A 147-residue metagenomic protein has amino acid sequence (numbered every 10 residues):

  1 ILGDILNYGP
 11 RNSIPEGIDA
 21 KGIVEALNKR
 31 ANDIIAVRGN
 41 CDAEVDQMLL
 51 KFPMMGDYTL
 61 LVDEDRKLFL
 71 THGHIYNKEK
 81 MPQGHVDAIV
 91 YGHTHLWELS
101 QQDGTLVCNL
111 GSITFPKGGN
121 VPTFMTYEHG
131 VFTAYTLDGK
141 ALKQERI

Functional and structural regions predicted by a protein language model:
I1-D63: Core catalytic region of metal-dependent phosphoesterases/phosphodiesterases, especially metallo-beta-lactamase-like
G3-D4, V37-G39, D103, G111 (+1 more regions): Alpha-helical context
G56, K67-F69, H74-E145: Conserved beta-sheet core of the metallophosphoesterase superfamily
